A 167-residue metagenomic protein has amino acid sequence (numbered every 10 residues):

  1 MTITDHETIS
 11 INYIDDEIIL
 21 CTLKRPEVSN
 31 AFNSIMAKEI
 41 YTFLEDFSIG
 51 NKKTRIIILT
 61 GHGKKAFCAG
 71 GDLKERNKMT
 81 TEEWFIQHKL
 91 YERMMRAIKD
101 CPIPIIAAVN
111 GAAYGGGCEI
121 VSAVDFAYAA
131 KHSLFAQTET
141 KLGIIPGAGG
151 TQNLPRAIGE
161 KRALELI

Functional and structural regions predicted by a protein language model:
M1-T60, R96: Conserved CoA-thioester-binding segment of acyl-CoA-metabolizing enzymes
I3, K53, G61-R96, A113 (+1 more regions): Glycine- (often His-adjacent) and acidic-residue-rich active-site loop that binds/positions the CoA thioester
I3, R96-I167: Crotonase-fold acyl-CoA enzyme core
C21, R25, I40, L59 (+4 more regions): Terminal peptide-recognition signature
P26-S29, K65, G70, A112 (+2 more regions): A short, glycine- and basic residue-enriched loop/turn that sits immediately adjacent to a domain's principal
S34-I35, G71, E119, G149: Generic recognition of short, well-ordered alpha-helical segments
M36-I40, Q87-L90, I120: Hydrophobic alpha-helical membrane-association signature
